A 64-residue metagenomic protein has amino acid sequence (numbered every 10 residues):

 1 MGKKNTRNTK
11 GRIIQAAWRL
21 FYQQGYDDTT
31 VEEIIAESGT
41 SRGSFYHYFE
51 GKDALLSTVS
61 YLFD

Functional and structural regions predicted by a protein language model:
M1-Q24, D28-T40, A54: Basic, helix-initiating cap at the start of DNA-binding domains
F21, F63-D64: Residue-level detector of secondary-structure transition/capping positions
D27, Y46, Y61: Nucleotide phosphate-binding site architecture
G39-F49: Short hydrophobic/aromatic patch on the recognition helix
F49, L56-F63: Alpha-helical DNA-contacting segments of helix-turn-helix folds
